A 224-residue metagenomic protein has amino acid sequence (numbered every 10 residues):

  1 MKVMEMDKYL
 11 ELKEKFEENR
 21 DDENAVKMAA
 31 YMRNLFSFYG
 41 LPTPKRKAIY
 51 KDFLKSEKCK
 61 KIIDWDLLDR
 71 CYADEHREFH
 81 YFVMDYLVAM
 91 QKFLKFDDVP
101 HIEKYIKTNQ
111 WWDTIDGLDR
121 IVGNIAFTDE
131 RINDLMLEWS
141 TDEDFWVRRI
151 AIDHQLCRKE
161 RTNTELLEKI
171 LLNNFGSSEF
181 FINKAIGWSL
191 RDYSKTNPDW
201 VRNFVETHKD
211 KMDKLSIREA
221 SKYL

Functional and structural regions predicted by a protein language model:
M1-L224: Alpha-helical scaffold domains
